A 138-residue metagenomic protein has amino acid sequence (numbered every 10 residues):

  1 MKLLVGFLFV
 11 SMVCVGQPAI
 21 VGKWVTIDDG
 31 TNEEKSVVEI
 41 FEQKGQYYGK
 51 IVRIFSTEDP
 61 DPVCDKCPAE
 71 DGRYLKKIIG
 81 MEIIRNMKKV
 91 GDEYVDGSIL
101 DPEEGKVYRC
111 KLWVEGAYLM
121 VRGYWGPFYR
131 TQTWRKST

Functional and structural regions predicted by a protein language model:
L3-C14: Sec-dependent N-terminal signal peptides
C14-K23: N-terminal helix-cap/turn-to-beta initiation motif at the start of protein domains
D28, E33-L100, Y108: Central antiparallel beta-sheet cores of small beta-barrel/beta-sandwich binding domains
P102, R109-L112, Y118-R130: Short, exposed beta-strand-loop hairpins at the edges of beta-sheets in extracellular/periplasmic proteins
S137-T138: Short, solvent-exposed mixed-charge patches
